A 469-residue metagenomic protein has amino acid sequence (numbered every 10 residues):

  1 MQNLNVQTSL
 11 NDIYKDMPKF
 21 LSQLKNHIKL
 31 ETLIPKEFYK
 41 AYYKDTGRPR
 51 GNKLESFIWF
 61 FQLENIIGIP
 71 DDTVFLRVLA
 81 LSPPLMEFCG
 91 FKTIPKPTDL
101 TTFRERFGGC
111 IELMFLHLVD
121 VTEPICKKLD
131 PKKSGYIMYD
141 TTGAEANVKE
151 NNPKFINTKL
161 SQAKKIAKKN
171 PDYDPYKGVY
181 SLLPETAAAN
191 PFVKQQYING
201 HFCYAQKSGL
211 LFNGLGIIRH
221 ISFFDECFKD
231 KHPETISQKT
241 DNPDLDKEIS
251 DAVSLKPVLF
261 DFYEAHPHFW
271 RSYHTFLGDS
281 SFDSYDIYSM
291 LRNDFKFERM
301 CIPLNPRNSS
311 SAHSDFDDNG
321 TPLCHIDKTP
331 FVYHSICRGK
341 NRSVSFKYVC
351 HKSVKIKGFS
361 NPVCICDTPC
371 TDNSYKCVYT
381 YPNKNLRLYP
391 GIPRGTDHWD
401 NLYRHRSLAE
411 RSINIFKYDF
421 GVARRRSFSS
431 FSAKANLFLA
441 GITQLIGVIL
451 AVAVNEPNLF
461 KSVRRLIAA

Functional and structural regions predicted by a protein language model:
M1-F38, V454-A469: Charged, often Cys/His-bearing segments associated with DNA-binding zinc-finger transcription factors
K19-I67: Basic, short loop/linker segments at the boundary and entry of helix-turn-helix/winged-helix-like folds
I28, A80, S314-S345, P382 (+1 more regions): Short amphipathic alpha-helical "interface-anchor" segments enriched in bulky aromatics
D72-C89, E123: DNA-recognition alpha helix
F88-G108: Major-groove recognition helix of helix-turn-helix-like DNA-binding domains
R106-N293: Polybasic low-complexity intrinsically disordered regions
D241-K357, P393: An internal, acidic/charged active-site-proximal segment that coordinates divalent cations and/or engages
N401-A469: Basic, amphipathic alpha-helical segments enriched in Lys/Arg and hydrophobic/aromatic residues
